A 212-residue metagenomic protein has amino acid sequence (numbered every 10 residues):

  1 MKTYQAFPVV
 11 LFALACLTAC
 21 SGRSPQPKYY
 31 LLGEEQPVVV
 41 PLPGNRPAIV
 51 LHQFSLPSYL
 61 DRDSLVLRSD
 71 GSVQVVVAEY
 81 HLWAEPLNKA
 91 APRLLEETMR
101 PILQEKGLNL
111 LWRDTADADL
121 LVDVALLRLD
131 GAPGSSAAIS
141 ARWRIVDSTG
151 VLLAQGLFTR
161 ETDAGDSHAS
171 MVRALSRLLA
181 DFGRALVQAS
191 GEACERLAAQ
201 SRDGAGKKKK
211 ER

Functional and structural regions predicted by a protein language model:
M1-T18: Sec-dependent bacterial lipoprotein signal peptides
C20-N88, E195-R212: A structural "domain/chain start" motif
S21-V39, G44-N45, P101-T149, A164-G165: Surface-exposed short loop/turn segments
F54, L126-L127, T159-E161: Generic short beta-strand segments
S72-A84, T149-Q188: Short secondary-structure boundary motifs at beta->alpha junctions and helix caps
H81-L103: Structured, soluble extracytoplasmic/luminal domains of envelope-associated proteins
E96, R100-Q104, V187-E195: Sec-exported extracytoplasmic/periplasmic mature domains
